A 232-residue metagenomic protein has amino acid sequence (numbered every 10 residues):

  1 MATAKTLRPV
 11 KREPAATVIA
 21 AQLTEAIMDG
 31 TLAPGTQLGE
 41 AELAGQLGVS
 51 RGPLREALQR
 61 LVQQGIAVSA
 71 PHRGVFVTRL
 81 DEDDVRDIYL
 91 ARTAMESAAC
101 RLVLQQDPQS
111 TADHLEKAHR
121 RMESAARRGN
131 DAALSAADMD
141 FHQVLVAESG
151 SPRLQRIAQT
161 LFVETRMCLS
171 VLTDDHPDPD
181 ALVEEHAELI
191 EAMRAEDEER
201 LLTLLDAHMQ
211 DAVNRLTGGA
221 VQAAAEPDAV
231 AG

Functional and structural regions predicted by a protein language model:
M1-Q105, Q143, V213-G232: Short linear motifs at protein or domain termini
R12, A16, R92, T111 (+2 more regions): Generic alpha-helical segment signature
I27, V103-L104, A126-R127, S149 (+2 more regions): Hydrophobic residues in alpha-helical segments
T31, I66, N130, D197-E198: Residue-level recognition of short, well-ordered coil/turn positions that link secondary-structure elements
Q63-V68, Q159-V163, P177-D180: Mobile beta-alpha loop/short-helix "lid" or hinge segments that flank ligand
L80-R86, C100-D107, A125-G129, S149-G150 (+2 more regions): A ubiquitous short alpha-helical element
I88, Q109-S170, V183-E191, R200-D211: Conserved amphipathic alpha-helical segments that form helical-bundle/coiled-coil interaction surfaces
H176-G232: C-terminal regulatory/effector modules of DNA-binding transcriptional regulators
